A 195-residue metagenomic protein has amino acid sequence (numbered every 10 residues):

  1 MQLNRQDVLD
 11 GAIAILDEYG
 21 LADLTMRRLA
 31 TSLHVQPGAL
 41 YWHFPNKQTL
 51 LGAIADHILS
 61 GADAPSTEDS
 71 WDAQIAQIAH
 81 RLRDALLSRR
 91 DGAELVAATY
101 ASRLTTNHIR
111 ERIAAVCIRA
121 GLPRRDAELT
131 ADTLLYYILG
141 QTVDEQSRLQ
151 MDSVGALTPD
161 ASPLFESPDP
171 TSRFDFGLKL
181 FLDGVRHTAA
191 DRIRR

Functional and structural regions predicted by a protein language model:
D7, G11, I15-T49, A53: Helix-turn-helix
F44, A55, A131, I138: DNA major-groove recognition helix of helix-turn-helix
H57-G61: Short, basic, alpha-helical segments at the C-terminal edge of helix-turn-helix-like DNA-binding modules
D63-T105, A131-L134: Hydrophobic alpha-helical connector segments
Q77-I78, A97-D132, V154-A156, D175: Amphipathic alpha-helical packing segments from all-alpha helical-bundle domains
R119, S147-R195: C-terminal peripheral helix-coil segments that are non-catalytic and often amphipathic
